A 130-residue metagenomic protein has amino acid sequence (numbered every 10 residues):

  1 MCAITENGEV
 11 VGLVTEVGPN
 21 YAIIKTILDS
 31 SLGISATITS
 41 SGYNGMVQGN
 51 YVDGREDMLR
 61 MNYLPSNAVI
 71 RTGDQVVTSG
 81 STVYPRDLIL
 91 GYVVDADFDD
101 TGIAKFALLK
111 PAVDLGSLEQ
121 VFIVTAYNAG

Functional and structural regions predicted by a protein language model:
M1-G130: A secondary-structure micro-motif
